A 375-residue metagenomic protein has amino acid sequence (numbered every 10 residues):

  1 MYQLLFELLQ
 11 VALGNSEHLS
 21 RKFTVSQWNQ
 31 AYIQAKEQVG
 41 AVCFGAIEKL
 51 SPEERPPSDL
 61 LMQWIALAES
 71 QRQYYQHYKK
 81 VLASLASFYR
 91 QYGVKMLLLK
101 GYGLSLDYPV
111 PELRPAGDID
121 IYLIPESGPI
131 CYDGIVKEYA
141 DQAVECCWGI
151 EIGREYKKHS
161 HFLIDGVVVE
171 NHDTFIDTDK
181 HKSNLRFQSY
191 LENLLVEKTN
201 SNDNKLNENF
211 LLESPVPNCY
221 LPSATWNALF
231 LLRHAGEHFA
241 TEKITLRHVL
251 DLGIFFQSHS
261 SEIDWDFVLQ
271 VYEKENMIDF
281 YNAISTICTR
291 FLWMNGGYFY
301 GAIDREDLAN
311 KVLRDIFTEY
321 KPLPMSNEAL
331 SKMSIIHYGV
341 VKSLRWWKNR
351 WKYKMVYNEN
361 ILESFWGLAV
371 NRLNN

Functional and structural regions predicted by a protein language model:
M1-G117, L123-N375: Conserved NTP-donor binding/palm subdomain of two-metal-ion nucleotidyltransferases/polymerases, i.e., the charged
